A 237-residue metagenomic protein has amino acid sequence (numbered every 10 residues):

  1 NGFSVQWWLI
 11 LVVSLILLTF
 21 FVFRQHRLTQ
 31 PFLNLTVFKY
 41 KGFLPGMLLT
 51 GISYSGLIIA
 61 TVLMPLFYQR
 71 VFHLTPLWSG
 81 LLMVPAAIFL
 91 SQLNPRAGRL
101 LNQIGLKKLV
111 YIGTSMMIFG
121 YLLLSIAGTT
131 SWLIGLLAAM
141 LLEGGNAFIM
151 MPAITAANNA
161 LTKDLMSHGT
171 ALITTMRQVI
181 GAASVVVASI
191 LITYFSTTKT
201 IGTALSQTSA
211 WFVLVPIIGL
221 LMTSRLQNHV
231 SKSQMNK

Functional and structural regions predicted by a protein language model:
N1-F3: Short, hydrophobic transmembrane alpha-helix segments
V5-I10, L17, Q30-V230: 12-transmembrane solute porter fold
V22-R27, F195: Structural signal for the C-terminal ends of transmembrane alpha-helices and the immediately following loop
S231-K237: Short, charged juxtamembrane terminal tails flanking transmembrane helices
